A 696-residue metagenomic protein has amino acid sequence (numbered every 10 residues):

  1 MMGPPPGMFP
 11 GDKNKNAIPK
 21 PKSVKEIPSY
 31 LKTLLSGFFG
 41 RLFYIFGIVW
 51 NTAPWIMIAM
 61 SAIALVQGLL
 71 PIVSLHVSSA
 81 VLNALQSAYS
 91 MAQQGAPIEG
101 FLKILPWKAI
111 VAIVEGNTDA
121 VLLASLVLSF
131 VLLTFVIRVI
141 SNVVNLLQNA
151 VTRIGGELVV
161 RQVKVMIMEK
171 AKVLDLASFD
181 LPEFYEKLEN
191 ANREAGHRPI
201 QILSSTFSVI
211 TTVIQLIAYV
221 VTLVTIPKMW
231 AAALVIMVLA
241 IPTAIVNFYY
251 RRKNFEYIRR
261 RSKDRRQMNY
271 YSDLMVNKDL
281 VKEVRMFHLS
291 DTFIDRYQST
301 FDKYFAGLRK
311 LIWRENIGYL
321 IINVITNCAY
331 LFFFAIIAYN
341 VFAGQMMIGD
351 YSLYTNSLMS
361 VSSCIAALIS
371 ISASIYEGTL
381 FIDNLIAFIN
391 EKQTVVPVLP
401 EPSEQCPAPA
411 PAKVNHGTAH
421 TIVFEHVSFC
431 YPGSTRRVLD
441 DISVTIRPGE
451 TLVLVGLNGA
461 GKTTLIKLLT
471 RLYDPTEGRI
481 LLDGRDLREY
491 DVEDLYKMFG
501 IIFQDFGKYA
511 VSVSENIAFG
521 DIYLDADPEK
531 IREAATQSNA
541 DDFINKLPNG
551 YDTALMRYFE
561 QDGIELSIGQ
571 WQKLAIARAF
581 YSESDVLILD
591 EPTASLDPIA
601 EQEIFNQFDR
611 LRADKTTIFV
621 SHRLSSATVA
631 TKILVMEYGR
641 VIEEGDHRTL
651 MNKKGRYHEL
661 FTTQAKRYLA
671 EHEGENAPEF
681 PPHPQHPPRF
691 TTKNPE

Functional and structural regions predicted by a protein language model:
M1-P71, A88-S129, Q148-T152, E169 (+6 more regions): Membrane-integrated ABC transporters
P21-Y30, M166-H197, R261-R296, A387-E401 (+3 more regions): Short intracellular "coupling" helices and adjacent cytoplasmic loop segments at the cytosolic face of multi-pass
N51, N190-I202, E256, R260-K263 (+7 more regions): An intracellular "coupling" helix at the cytosolic face of ABC transporter transmembrane type-1 domains
M57-L147, L216-R251, C328-A335, Y339-G349 (+1 more regions): Transmembrane helix-loop-helix hairpins at lipid-water interfaces of multipass membrane proteins, especially the type-1
A150-E169, L176, V235-D279, D295 (+5 more regions): Cytoplasmic coupling helices
L289, W313, F333, Y354 (+2 more regions): Cytosolic ends of transmembrane helices, especially the final helix of ABC transmembrane type-1 domains
S403-E696: ABC-type nucleotide-binding domain
